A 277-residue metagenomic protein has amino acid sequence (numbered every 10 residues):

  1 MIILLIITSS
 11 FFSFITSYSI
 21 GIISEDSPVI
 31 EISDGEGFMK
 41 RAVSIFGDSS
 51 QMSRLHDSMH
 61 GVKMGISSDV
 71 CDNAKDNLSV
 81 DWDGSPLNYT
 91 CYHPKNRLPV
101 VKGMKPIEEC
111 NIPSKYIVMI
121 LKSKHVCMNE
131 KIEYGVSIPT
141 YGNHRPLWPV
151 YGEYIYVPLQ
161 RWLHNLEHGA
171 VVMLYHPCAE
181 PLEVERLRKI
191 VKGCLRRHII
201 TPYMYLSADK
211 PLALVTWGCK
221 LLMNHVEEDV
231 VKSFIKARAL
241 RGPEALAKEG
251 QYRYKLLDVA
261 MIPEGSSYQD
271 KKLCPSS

Functional and structural regions predicted by a protein language model:
M1-T8: Sec-dependent signal peptide recognition, specifically the positively charged N-region followed immediately by
T8-F38: N-terminal signal peptide
F12, C178-E180, Y205, C219: Conserved beta-strand elements of beta-rich interaction domains across eukaryotes, especially beta-propellers
D26-I32, M39-R161: Surface-exposed, low-hydrophobicity interaction/linker segments
G84, C127, L166, G193 (+1 more regions): A generic structural signal for short, non-catalytic loop/turn and secondary-structure boundary residues
E130, G169-V171, K210: A generic secondary-structure signal marking the coil-to-beta-strand transition
P146-R196: Mid-length scaffold segments of soluble, non-membrane domains
I190-S277: Helix-rich interaction surfaces within compact, conserved domain-sized segments that mediate assembly or partner
